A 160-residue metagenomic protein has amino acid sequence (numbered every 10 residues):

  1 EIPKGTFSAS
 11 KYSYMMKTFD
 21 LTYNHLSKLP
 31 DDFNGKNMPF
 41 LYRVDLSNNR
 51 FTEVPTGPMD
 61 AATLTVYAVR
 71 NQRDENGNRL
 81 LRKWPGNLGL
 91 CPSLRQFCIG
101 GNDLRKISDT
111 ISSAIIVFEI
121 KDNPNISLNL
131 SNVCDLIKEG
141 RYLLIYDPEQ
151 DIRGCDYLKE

Functional and structural regions predicted by a protein language model:
E1, A62-L81, N125: Intrinsically disordered, low-complexity linker/propeptide segments enriched in Ser/Thr/Gly/Pro and acidic residues
I2, L29, V54, N76 (+3 more regions): Canonical leucine-rich repeat
T6-K11, F33-G35, G57-D60, L88-G89 (+2 more regions): Hydrophobic anchor residues at the C-terminal helix/turn of individual leucine-rich repeat
M16, L26, L41, F51 (+7 more regions): Conserved hydrophobic position(s) of the canonical leucine-rich repeat
K17-L21, V44-L46, L64-A68, F97-I99 (+3 more regions): Conserved hydrophobic beta-strand positions in leucine-rich repeat
N24, N49, N71-Q72, N78-R79 (+2 more regions): Consensus "Asn ladder" position of solenoid repeat domains
V69-R70, G86-N132: Ankyrin-repeat and related helical/solenoid repeat scaffolds used for protein-protein interactions
P124-E160: Membrane-proximal C-terminal cap and juxtamembrane stalk of leucine-rich repeat ectodomains
